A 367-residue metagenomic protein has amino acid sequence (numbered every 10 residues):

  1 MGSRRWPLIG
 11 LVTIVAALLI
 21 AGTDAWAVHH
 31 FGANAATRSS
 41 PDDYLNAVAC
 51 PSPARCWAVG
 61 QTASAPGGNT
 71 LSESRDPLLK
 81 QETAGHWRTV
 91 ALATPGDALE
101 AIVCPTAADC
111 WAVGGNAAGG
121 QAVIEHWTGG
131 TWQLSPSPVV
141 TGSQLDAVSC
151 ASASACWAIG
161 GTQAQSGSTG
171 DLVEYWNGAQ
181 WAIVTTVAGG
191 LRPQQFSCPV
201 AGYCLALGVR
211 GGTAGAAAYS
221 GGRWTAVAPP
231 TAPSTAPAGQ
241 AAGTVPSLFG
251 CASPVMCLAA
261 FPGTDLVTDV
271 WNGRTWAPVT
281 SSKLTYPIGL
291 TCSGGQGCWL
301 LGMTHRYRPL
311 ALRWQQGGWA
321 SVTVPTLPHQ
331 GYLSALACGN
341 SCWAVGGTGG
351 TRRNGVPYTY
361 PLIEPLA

Functional and structural regions predicted by a protein language model:
M1-S3: N-terminal secretory signal peptides that target proteins for export/translocation
R5-A27: Secretory targeting and sorting signals
A25-A367: Residue-level hotspots at or immediately adjacent to binding/recognition sites across diverse folds
